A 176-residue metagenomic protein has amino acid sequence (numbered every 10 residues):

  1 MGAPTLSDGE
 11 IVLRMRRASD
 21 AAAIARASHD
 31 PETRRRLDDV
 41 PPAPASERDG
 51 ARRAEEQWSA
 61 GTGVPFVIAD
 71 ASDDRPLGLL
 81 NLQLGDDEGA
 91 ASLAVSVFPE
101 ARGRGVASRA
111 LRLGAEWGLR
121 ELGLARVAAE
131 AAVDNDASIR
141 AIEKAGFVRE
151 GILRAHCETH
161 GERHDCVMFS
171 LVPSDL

Functional and structural regions predicted by a protein language model:
M1-E32, P65-L176: Acyl-donor (CoA/ACP) binding surface of acyl/acetyltransferases
S28, L37, W58-S59: Hydrophobic residues in alpha-helical segments
E32-R53: Conserved GNAT-fold acetyl-CoA-binding loop/helix
R53-A54, W117: A generic secondary-structure signal
A54-V67: A short helix-loop-beta-strand connector motif used in the catalytic cores of GNAT acetyltransferases and, in some
